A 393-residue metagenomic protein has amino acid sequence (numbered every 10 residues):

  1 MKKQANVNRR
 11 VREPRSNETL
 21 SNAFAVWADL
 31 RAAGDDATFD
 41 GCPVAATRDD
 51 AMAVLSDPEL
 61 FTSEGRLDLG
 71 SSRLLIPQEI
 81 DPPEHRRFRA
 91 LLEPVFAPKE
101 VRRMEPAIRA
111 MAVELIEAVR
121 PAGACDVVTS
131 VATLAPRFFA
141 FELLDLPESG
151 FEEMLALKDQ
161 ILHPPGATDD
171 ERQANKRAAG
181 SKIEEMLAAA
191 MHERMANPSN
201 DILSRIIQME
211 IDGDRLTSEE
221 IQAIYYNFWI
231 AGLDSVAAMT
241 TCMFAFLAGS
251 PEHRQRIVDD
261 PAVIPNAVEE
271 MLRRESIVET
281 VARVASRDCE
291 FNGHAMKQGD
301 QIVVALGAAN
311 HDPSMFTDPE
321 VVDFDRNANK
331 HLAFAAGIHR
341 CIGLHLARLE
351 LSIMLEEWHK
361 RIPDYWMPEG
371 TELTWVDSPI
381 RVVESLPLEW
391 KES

Functional and structural regions predicted by a protein language model:
M1-S393: Cytochrome P450
